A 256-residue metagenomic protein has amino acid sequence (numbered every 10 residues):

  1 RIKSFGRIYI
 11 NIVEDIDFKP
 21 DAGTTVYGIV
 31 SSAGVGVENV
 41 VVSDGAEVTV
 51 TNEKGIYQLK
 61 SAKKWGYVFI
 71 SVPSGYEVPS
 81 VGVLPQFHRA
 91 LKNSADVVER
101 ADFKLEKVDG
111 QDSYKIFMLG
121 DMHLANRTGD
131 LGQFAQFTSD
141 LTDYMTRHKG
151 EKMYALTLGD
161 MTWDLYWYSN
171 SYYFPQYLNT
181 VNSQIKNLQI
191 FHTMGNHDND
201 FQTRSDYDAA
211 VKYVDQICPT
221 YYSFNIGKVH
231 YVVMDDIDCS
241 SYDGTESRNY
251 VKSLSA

Functional and structural regions predicted by a protein language model:
I2-D17: A general sequence property marking short-to-moderate contiguous segments in secreted/outer-membrane adhesion
D15-E38: Structural motif
F18-T25, E77-Y168: N-terminal active-site segment of His-dependent metallophosphoesterases
T25-Y27, V37-V41, W65-Y67, S113: Exposed beta-strand and adjacent loop surfaces of beta-rich binding modules that mediate intermolecular recognition
E38-S61: Short, acidic Ser/Thr/Gly-rich low-complexity loop/linker segments typical of extracellular and cell-surface proteins
V48, K63-G82: A short, solvent-exposed beta-strand micro-motif common in secreted/extracellular proteins
T51, L124-L131, S240-D243: Short, solvent-exposed loop/turn elements at domain surfaces
P73-S80, P85-L91, V97-E99, W167-S255: Extended active-site neighborhood of metal-dependent phosphoesterases/phosphodiesterases
